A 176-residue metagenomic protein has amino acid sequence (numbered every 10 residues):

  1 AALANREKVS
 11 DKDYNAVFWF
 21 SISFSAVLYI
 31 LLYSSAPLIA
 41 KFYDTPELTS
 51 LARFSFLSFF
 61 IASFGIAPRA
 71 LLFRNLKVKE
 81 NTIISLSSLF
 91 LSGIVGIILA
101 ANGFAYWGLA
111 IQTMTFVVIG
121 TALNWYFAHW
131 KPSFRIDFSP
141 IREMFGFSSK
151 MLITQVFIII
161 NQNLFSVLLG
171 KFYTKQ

Functional and structural regions predicted by a protein language model:
A1-I22, A40, A67-E80, F138: Transmembrane-helix boundary and interhelical linker motifs in polytopic inner-membrane proteins
D11, F42-T45, N75, A101-G103 (+2 more regions): Helix-loop interface residues and adjacent transmembrane-helix termini in multi-pass membrane transporters, primarily
D11-K12, S21, L57, L72-I97 (+2 more regions): Alpha-helical transmembrane segments of multi-pass membrane transporters/permeases
N15, P46-T49, K79, Y106-W107 (+2 more regions): Residues that define the loop-to-transmembrane-helix transition and helix capping in multi-pass membrane transporters
W19-D44, I94-I98, N102: Alpha-helical transmembrane segments of multi-pass membrane transport and lipid-handling proteins
I30, S34, T45-L71, T82-F90 (+2 more regions): Alpha-helical transmembrane segments of multi-pass membrane proteins
L38, A67, L71, G93-A101 (+3 more regions): Alpha-helical transmembrane segments of multipass membrane proteins
K79, A122-V167, K171, Q176: Interhelical loop/hinge segments that connect adjacent transmembrane helices in multipass membrane
